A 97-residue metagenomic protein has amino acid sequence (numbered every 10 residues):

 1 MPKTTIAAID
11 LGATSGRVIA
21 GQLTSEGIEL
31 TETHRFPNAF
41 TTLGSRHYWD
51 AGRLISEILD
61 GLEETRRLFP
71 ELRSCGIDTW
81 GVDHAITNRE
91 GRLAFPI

Functional and structural regions predicted by a protein language model:
M1-P96: N-terminal glycine/serine-rich phosphate-binding loop of ATP-dependent small-molecule kinases, especially carbohydrate
